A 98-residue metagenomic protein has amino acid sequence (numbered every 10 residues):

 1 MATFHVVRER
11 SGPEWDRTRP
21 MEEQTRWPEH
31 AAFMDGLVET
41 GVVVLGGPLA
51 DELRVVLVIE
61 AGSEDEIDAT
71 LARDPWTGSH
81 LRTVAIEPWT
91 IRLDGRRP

Functional and structural regions predicted by a protein language model:
M1-P98: Conserved, structured core segments of small domains
